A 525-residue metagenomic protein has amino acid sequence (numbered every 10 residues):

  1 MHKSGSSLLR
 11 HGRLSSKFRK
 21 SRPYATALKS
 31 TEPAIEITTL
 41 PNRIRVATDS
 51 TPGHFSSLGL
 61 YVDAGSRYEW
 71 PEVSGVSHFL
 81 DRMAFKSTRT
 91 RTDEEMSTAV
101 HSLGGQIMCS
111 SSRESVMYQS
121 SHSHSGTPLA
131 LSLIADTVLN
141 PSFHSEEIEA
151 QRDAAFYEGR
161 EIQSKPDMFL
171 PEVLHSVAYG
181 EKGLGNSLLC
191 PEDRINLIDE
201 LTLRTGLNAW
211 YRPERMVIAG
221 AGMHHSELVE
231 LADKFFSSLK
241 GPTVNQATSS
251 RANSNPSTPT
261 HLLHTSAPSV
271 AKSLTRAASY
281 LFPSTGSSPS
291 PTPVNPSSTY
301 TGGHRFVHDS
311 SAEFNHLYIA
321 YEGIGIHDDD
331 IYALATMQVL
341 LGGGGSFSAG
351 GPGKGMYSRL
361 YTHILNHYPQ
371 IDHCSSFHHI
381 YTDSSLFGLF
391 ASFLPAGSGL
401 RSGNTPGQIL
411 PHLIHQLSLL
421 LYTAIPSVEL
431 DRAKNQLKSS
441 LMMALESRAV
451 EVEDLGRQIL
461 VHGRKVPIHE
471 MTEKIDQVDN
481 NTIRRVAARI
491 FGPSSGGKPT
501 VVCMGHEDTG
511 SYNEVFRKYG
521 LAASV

Functional and structural regions predicted by a protein language model:
M1-N42, E227-V307, P493-V525: Proteolytic maturation boundary segments
H2-A25, G59, M83, R89 (+8 more regions): Acidic/histidine-enriched segments that form metal/cofactor-coordinating and catalytic pocket/exosite environments
H2-F18, V217-A219, N435-V525: C-terminal regions of mature proteins
A27-I37, H175-M216, F236, S254 (+4 more regions): Histidine-acidic residue clusters that define the catalytic metal-binding segment of zinc metallopeptidase domains
R43, S50-V100, L174, D329-G342: Active/ligand-binding-proximal structured segments within catalytic/core domains that scaffold catalytic residues
S50-P52, G59-Y61, N245-T362, I371 (+4 more regions): His/Glu-based metal-binding/catalytic segments typifying zinc-dependent metallopeptidases
D136-F143, F236-N245, L413-A424, G520-V525: A common structural junction motif
L386-F387, S392-A424: Extended amphipathic alpha-helical segments enriched in small hydrophobics
